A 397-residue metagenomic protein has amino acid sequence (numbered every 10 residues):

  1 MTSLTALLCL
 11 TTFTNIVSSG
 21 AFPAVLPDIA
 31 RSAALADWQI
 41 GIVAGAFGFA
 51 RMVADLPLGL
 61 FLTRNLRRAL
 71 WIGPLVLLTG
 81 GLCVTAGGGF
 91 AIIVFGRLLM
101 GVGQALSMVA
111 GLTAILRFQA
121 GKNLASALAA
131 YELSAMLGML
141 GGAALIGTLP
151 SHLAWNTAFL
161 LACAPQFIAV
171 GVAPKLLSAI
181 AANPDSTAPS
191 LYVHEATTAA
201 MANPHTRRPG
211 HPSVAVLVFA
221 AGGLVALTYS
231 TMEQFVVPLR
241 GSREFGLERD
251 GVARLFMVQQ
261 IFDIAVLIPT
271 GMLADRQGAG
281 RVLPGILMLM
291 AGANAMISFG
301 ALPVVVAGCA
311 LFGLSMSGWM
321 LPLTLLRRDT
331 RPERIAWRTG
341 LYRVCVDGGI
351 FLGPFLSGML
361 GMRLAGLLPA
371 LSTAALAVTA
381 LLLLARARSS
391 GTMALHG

Functional and structural regions predicted by a protein language model:
A24-D37, F235-D250: Short amphipathic helix-loop junctions that connect adjacent transmembrane helices in Major Facilitator Superfamily/SLC
G48-M52, L56, L140, Q260-I268 (+1 more regions): Residue-level signature of mid-helix packing/kink "hotspots" within the transmembrane helices of 12-pass Major
A54-L66, V266-G278: Helix-to-loop junctions at the C-terminal end of transmembrane segments in multipass secondary transporters
R68-L82, R281-A295: Structural signature of the two symmetry-related core transmembrane helices
A91-L99, P303-L311: Paired small-residue
L106-Q119, G318-R331: Intracellular juxtamembrane helix-capping segments at the cytosolic ends of symmetry-related transmembrane helices
Y131-S178: Helix-loop-helix hairpin linking two adjacent transmembrane segments in secondary transporters
A158-P174, L367-L384: Symmetry-related core transmembrane helices of the 12-TM Major Facilitator Superfamily/SLC fold
